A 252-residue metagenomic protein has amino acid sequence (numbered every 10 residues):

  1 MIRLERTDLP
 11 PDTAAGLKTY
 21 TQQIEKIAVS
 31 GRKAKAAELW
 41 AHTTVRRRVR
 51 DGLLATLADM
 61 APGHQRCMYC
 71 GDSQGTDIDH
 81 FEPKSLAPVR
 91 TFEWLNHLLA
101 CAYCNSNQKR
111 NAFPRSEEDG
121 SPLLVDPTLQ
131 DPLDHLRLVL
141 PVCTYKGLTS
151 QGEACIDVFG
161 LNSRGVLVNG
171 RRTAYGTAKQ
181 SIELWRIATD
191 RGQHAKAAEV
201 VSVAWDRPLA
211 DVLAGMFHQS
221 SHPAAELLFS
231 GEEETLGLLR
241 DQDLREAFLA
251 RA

Functional and structural regions predicted by a protein language model:
M1-R46, E233-A252: General N-terminal leader/first-domain-start detector
K18-Y20, V45-L54, L124-D134: Short charge-dense sequence patches
Q22-R66, P88-T91, L95: Short, charged surface segments at domain edges that flank catalytic/cofactor-binding sites
L57, Y69-C70, L213: Conserved short hydrophobic patches within well-ordered secondary structure
R66-L99, Y103, Q108-P127: Histidine-centered nuclease catalytic patch
P88, N105-V203: Domain-level detector of nuclease and nuclease-like folds in predominantly extracellular/periplasmic contexts
L161-A252: C-terminal, charged low-complexity interaction regions
